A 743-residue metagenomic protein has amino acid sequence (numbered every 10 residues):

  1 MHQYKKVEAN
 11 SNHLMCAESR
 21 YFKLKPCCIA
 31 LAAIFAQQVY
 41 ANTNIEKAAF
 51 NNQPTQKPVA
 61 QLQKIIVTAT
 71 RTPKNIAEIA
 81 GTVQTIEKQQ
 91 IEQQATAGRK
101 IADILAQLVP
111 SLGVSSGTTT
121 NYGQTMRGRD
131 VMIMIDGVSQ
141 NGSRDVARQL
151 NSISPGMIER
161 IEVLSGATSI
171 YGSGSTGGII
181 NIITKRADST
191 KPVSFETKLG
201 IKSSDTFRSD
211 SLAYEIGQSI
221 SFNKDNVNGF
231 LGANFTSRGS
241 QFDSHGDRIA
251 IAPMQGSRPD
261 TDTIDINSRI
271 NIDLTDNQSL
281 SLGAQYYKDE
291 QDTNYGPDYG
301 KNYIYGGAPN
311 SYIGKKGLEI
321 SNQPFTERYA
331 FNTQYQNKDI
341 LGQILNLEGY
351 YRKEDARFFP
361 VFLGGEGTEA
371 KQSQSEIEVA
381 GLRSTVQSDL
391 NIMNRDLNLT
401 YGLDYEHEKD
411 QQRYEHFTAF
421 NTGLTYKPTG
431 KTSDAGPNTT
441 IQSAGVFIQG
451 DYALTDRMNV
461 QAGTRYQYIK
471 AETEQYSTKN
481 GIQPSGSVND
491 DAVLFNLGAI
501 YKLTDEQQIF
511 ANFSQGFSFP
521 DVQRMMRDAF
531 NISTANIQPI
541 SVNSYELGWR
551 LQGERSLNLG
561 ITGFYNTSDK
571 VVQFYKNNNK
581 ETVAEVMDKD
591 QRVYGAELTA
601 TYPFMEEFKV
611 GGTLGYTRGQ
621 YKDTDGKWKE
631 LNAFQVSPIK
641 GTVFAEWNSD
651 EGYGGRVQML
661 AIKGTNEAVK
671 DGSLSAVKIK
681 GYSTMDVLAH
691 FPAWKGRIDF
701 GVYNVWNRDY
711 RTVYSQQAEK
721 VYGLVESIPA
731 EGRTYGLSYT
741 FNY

Functional and structural regions predicted by a protein language model:
H2-Y4, D569, A661-A668, H690-Y743: C-terminal beta-signal and adjacent terminal beta-strands/loops of Gram-negative outer-membrane beta-barrel proteins
T68, A102-S139, E159: Extracytoplasmic beta-strand/coil segments of soluble accessory domains associated with Gram-negative outer-membrane
G123, V138-S165, Q218: Short acidic/polar hinge/loop motifs at secondary-structure boundaries that mediate gating or recognition
I153-E196, N742: A beta-strand signature from Gram-negative outer-membrane beta-barrel systems, especially the internal plug domain
S189-K191, E196-S211, E215-L318, G664: Periplasmic-side early beta-strands and strand-to-turn transitions of outer-membrane beta-barrels
E196, I392, D456, V460 (+4 more regions): Gram-negative outer-membrane beta-barrel transporters
N271-Y287, P324-Y476, I500-K502, G553 (+3 more regions): Face-selective signature of the C-terminal outer-membrane beta-barrel domain
Q334-Q336, I344-P360, I500-K502, Q508-S518 (+7 more regions): Membrane-embedded beta-barrel scaffold of Gram-negative outer-membrane proteins
